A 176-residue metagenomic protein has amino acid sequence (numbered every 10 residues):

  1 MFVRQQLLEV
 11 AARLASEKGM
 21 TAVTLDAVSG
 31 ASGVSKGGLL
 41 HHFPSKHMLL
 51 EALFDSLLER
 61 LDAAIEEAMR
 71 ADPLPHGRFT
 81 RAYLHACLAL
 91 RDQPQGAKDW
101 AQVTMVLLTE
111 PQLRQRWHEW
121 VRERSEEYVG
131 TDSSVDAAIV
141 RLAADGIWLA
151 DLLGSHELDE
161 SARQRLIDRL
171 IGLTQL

Functional and structural regions predicted by a protein language model:
Q6, L14-M48, A52: Helix-turn-helix
P44-M48, A52, R70, L74 (+3 more regions): Residues in soluble alpha-helical coiled-coils and helical-bundle/repeat scaffolds
L50-L57, A64: Alpha-helical DNA-contacting segments of helix-turn-helix folds
E59-W100: Hydrophobic alpha-helical connector segments
D62-M69, V103-Q115: An acidic intrinsically disordered interaction segment
Y83-C87, W100-M105, V140-I147: Short alpha-helical scaffolding segments that buttress acidic/His motifs in well-ordered protein cores
P94, P111-L176: Hydrophobic/aromatic-rich alpha-helical bundle segments in the mid-to-C-terminal region
